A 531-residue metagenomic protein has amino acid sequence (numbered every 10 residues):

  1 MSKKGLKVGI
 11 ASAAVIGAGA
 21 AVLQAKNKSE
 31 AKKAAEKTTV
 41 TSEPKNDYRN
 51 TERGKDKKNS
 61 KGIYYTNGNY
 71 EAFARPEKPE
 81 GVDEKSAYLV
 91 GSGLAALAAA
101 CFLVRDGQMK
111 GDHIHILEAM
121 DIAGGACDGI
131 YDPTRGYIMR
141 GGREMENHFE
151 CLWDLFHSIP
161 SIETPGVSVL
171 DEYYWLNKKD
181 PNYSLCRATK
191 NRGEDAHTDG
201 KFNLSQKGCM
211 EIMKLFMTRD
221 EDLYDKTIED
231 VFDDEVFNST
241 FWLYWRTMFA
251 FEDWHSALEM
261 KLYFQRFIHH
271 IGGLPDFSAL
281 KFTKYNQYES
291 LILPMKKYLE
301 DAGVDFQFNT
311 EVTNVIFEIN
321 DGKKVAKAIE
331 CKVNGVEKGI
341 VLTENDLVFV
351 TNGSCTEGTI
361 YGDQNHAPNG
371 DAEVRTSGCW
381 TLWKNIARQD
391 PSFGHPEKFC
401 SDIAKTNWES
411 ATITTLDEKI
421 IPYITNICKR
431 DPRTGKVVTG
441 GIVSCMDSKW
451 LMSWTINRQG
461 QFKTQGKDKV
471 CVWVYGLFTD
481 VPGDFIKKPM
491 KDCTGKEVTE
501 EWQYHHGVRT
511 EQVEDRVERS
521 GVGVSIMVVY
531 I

Functional and structural regions predicted by a protein language model:
K4-A87, R105-G111: Extreme N-terminal leader/targeting segments of oxidoreductases
G91-L94: Glycine-rich Rossmann-fold phosphate-binding loop(s) that bind the pyrophosphate of adenine dinucleotide cofactors
V104-Y131: Glycine-rich FAD pyrophosphate-binding loop
A126-G129, E259, T359-Q364: Short, solvent-exposed loop/turn and secondary-structure capping segments
T134-W175: Conserved FAD-binding subdomain of flavin-dependent enzymes
I162-R266, K281: Rossmann-like flavin
Q265-L347, N352-G353, N365-H366, D371-W380: Helical element adjacent to the flavin cofactor pocket in flavoenzyme catalytic cores
I268-T283, N345-L347, N352-I531: C-terminal segments that line or cap access tunnels to active or ligand-binding sites in enzymes and enzyme-associated
